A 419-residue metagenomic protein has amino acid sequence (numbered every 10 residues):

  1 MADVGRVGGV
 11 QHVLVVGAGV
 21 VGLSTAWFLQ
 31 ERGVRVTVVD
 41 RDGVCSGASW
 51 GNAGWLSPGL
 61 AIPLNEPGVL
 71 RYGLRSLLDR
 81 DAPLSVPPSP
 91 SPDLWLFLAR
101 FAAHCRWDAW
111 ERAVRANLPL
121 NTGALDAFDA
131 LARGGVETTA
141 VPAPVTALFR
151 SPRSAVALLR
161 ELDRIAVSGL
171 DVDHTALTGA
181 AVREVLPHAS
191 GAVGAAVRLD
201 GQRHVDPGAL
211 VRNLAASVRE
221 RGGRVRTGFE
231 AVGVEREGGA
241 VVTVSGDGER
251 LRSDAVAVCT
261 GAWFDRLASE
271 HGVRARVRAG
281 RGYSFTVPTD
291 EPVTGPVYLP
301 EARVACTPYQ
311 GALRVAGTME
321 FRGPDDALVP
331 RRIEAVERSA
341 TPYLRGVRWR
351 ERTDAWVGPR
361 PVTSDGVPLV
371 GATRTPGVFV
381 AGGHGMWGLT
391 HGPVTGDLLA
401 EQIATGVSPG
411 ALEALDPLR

Functional and structural regions predicted by a protein language model:
Q11-T37: N-terminal Rossmann-like FAD-binding beta1-loop-alpha1 element of flavoenzymes
V21, L369-R419: C-terminal lid/capping helical subdomain adjacent to the catalytic/cofactor pocket in oxidative enzymes
E31-W50: Glycine-rich FAD pyrophosphate-binding loop
N52-W55, L60, E66-A103, G233-R236 (+2 more regions): Active-site substrate-recognition segment that forms the wall of the catalytic cavity or substrate channel
A53-A176: Dinucleotide-binding Rossmann-like beta1-alpha1 core, especially the glycine-rich loop that anchors the ADP
R112-L125, A147-A157, A180, V197-A216 (+2 more regions): Short beta-strand to alpha-helix junction loop
V156, R160-S168, A189-D254: Helical element adjacent to the flavin cofactor pocket in flavoenzyme catalytic cores
